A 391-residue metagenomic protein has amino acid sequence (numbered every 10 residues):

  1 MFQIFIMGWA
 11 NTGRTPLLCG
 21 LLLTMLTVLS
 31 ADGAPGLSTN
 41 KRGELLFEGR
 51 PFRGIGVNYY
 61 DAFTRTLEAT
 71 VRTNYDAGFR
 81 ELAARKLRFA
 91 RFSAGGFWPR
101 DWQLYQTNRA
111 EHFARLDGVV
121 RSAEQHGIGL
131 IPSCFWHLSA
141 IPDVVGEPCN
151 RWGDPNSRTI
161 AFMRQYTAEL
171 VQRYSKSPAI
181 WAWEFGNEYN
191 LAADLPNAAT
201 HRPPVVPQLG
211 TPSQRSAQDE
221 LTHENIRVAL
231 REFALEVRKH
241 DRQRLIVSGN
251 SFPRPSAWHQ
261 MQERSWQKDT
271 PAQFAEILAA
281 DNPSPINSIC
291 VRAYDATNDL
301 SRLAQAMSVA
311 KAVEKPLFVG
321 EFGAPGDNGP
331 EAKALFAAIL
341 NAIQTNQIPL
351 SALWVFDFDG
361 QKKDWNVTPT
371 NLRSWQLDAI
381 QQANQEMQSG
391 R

Functional and structural regions predicted by a protein language model:
M1-G13: N-terminal secretory signal peptides that target proteins for export/translocation
P16-T27: Bacterial N-terminal signal peptides
S30-G33: Boundary at the C-terminal end of the N-terminal hydrophobic targeting segment
G36-I286, A293-R302, A312-V313, G326-I380: Active-site mouth of glycoside hydrolases
G249, F318-E321: Active-site neighborhood of phospho(di)ester-bond hydrolases with catalytic His/Asp-centered motifs
A306: Short glycine-rich, acidic/polar surface loops and turns
Q376-R391: Carbohydrate-binding surfaces of carbohydrate-active enzymes
